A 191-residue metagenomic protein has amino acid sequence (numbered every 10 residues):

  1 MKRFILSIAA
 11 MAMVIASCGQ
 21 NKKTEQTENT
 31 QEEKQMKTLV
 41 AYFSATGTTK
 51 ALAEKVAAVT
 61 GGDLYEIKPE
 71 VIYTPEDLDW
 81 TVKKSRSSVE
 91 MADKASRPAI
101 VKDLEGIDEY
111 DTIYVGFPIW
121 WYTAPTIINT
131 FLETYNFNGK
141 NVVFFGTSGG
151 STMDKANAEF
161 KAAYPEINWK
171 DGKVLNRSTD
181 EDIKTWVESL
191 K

Functional and structural regions predicted by a protein language model:
M1-N29: Bacterial Sec-dependent N-terminal signal peptides
S7, T179-I183: Mature catalytic domains of secreted/periplasmic carbohydrate-active enzymes
G19-D111, Y122-A124, E133, D182-K191: N-terminal beta1-alpha1-beta2 submodule of the flavodoxin-like/Rossmannoid cofactor-binding fold
E105-D108, F137, S151, K155: Surface-exposed, polar/charged faces of alpha-helical domains in mature secreted/periplasmic/lumenal proteins
I107, E133-G139, Y164: Short, conserved loop/helix-junction motifs that constitute active-site signature segments in enzyme catalytic cores
F117-P118: Glycine-rich, N-terminal phosphate-binding loop of Rossmann-like dinucleotide-binding domains
V143-T179: Short, glycine-/small-residue-rich phosphate/pyrophosphate-handling segment
